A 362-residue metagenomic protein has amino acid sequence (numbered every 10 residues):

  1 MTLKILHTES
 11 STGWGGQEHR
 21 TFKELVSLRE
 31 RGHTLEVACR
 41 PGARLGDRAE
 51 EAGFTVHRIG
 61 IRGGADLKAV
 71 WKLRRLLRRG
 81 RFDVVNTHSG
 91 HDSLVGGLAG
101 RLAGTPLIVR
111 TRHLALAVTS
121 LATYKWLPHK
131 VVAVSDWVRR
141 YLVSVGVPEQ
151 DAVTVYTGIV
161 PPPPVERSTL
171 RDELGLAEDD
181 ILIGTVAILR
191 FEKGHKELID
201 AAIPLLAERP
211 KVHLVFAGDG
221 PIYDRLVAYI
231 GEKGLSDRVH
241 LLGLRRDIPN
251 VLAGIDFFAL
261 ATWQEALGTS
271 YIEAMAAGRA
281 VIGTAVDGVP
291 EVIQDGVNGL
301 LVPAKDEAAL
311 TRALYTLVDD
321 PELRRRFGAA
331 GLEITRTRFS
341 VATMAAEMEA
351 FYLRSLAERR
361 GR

Functional and structural regions predicted by a protein language model:
G15-V26, I181, T185-P204, P210 (+5 more regions): A conserved mid-protein helix/loop that constitutes part of the nucleotide-sugar donor-binding site
A38-C39, A280-G283, I293: Short hydrophobic beta-strand element within catalytic cores of glycosyltransferases and related nucleotide-activated
H57, P128-P164: Donor nucleotide-sugar binding/catalytic pocket of nucleotide-sugar-dependent glycosyltransferases
G100, V227, G231, T316 (+2 more regions): A short, well-ordered alpha-helix in the C-terminal region of glycosyltransferases
T105-D136, R140, V145: A conserved, positively charged/aromatic
P163-L176, G231: A short helix/loop element that forms part of the nucleotide-sugar donor recognition site in Leloir-type
L244, W263: Aromatic "clamp/platform" in nucleotide-sugar-dependent glycosyltransferases that forms part of the donor/acceptor
D295-G296, L300-E307, T316-E322: Conserved acidic donor-binding segment of nucleotide-sugar-dependent glycosyltransferases
